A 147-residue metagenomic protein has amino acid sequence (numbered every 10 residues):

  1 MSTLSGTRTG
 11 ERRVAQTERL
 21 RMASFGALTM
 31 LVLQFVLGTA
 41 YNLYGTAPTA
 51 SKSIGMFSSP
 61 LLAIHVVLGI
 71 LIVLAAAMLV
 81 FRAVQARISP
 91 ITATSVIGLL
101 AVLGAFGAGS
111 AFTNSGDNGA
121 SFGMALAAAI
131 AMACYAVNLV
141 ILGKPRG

Functional and structural regions predicted by a protein language model:
S2-G147: Polytopic transmembrane helical bundles with strong interfacial aromatic enrichment
